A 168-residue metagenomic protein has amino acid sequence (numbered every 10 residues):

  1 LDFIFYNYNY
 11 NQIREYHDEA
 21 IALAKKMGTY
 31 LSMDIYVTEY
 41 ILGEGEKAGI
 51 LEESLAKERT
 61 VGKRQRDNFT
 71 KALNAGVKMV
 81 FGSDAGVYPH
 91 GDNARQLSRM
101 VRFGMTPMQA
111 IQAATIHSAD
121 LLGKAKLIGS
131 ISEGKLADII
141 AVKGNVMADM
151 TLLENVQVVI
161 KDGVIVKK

Functional and structural regions predicted by a protein language model:
L1-K63, G104-T106, D120-L122, I128 (+2 more regions): Active-site core of metal-dependent hydrolases
E15, L23-K26, A72-N74, S132 (+1 more regions): Extracellular/periplasmic catalytic domains that process cell-envelope and extracellular macromolecules
E19, G91-R95, E154: Generic recognition of short, well-ordered alpha-helical segments
G45, G49-S54, R59-N145: His/Asp/Glu-enriched, well-ordered alpha-helical/loop segment that forms or immediately abuts the divalent-metal
A148: Small/polar (Gly/Ser/Thr/Ala-rich) solvent-exposed segments that form structured loops/beta-strands/short helices used
V159: Short aromatic-centered micro-motifs
